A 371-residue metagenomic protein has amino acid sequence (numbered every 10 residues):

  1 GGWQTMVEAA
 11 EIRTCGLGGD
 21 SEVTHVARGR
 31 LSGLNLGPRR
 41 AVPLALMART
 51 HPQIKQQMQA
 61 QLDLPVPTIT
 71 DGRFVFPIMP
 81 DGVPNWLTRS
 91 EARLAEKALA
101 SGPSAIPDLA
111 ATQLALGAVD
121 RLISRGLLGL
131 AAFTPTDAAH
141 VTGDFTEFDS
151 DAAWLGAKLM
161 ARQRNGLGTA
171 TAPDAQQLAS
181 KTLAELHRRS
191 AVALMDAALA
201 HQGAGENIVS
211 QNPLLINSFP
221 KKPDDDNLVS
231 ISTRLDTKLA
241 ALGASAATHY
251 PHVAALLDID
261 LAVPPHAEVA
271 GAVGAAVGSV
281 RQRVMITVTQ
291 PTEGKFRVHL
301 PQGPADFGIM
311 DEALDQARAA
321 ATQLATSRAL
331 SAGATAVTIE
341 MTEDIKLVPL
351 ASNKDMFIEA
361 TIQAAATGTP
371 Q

Functional and structural regions predicted by a protein language model:
G1-Q371: N-terminally biased helix-coil "hinge/interface" segments that flank
